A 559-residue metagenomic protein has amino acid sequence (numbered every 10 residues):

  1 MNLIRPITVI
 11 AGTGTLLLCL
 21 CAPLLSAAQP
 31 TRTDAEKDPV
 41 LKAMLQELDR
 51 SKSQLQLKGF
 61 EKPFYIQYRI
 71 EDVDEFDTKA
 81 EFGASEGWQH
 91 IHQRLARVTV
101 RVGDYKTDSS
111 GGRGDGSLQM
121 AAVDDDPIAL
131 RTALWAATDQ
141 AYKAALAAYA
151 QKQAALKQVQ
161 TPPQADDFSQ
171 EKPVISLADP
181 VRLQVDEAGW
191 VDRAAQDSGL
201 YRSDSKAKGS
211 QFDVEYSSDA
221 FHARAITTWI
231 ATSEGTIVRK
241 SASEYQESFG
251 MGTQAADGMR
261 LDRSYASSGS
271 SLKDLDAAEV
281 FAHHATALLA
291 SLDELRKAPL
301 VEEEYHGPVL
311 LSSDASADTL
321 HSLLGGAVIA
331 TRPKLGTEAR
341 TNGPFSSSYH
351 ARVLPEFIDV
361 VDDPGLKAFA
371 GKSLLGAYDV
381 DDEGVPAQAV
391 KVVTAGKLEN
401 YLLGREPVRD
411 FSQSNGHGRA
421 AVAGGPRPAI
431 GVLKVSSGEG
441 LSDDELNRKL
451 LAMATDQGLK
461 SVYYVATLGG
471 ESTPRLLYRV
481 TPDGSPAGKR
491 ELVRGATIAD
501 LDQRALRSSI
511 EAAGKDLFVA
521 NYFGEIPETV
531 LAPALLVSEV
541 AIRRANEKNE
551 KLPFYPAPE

Functional and structural regions predicted by a protein language model:
M1-I7: N-terminal secretory signal peptides that target proteins for export/translocation
I7-A11, V540: Alpha-helical transmembrane segments
I10-P23: Bacterial N-terminal signal peptides
C21-P23, A28, A487: Serine/proline-rich low-complexity intrinsically disordered segments, especially terminal tails, linkers
L25-V380, T394-A395, A499, G514 (+1 more regions): Active-site bordering "gate/hinge" segments that shape substrate access to catalytic or cofactor-binding pockets
E302, E338, P344-E559: Dual-mode signal for accessory low-complexity, basic/Gly-rich regions
